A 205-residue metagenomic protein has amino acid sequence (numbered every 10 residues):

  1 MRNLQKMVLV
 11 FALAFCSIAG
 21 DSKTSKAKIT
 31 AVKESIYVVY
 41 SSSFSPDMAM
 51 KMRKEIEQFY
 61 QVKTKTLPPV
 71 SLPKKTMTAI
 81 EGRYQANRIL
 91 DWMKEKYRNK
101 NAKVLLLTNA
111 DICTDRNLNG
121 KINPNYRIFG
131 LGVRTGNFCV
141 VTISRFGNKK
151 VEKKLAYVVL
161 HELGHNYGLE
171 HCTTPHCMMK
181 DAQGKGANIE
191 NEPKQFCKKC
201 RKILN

Functional and structural regions predicted by a protein language model:
R2-V10: Sec-dependent signal peptide recognition, specifically the positively charged N-region followed immediately by
F11, F15-A31: Bacterial Sec-dependent signal peptides at the C-terminal "C-region" and cleavage site
S17, T114, K198-R201: Secreted/luminal cysteine- and crosslink-motif detector
T30-V32, N99, R134-T135, T173 (+1 more regions): A short, structural micro-pattern
V32-F44: Fold-level signature of zinc-dependent metallopeptidase catalytic domains
Y37, V104-L106, C139-V140, C177-M178 (+1 more regions): Generic structural signal for residues positioned in beta-strands
P46-V158, E170: Metzincin-family zinc-dependent endopeptidase catalytic domain
S144-N205: The catalytic-center signature of Zn2+-dependent metalloproteases
